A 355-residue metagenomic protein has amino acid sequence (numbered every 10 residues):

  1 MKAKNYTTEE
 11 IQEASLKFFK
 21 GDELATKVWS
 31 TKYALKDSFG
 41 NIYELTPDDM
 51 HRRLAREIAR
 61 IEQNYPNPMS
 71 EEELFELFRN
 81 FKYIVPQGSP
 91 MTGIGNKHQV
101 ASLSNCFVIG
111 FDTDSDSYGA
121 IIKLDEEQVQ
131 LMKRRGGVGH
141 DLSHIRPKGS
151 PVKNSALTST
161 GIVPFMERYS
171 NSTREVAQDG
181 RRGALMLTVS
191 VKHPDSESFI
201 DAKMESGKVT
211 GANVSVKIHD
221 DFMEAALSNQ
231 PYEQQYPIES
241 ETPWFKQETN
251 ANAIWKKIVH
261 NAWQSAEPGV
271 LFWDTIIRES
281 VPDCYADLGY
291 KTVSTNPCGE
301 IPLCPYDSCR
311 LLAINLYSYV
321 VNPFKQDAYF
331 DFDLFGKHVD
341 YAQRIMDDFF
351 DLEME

Functional and structural regions predicted by a protein language model:
M1-E355: Extended catalytic cores of very large enzyme megasubunits
